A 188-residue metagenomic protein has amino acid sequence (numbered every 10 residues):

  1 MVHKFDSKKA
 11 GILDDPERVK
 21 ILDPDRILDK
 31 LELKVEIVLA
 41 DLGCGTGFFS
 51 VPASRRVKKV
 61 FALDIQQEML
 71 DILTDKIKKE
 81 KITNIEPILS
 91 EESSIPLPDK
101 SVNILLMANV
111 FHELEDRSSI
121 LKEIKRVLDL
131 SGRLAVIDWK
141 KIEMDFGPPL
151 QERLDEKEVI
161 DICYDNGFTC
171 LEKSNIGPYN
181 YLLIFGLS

Functional and structural regions predicted by a protein language model:
F5-K20: Class I SAM-dependent methyltransferase Rossmann-like catalytic core, especially the SAM/SAH-binding loop
E17-I37: Conserved alpha-helix/loop element of class I SAM-dependent methyltransferases that forms part of the SAM/SAH-binding
A40-L42, T46-S94: Class I SAM-dependent methyltransferase SAM/SAH-binding core
S93-I104: A short acidic, Gly/Pro-enriched loop at the edge of an enzyme's catalytic core that lines a small-molecule cofactor
N103-D116: A short SAM/SAH-binding and catalytic strip from SAM-dependent methyltransferases
S118-R133: A short glycine-rich, Lys/Arg-flanked "PGG" loop and its adjoining helix->strand segment in the class I
A135-I162: Conserved class I S-adenosyl-L-methionine
N175-S188: Core SAM-dependent methyltransferase catalytic element
